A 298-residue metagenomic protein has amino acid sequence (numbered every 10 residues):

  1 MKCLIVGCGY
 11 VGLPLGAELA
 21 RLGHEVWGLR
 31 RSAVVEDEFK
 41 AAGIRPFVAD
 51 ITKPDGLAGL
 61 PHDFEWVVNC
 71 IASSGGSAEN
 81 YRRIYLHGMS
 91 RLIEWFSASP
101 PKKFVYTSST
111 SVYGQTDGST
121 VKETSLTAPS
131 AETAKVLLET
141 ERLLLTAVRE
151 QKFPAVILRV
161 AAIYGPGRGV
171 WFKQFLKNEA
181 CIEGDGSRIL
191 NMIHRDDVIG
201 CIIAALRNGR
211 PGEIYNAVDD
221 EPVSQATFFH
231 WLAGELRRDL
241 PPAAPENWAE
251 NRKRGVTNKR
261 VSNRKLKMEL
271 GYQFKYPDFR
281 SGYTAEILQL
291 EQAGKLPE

Functional and structural regions predicted by a protein language model:
F64-V105: NAD(P)-cofactor binding segment of oxidoreductase domains
R91-E132: Conserved Rossmann-fold NAD(P)-dependent oxidoreductase catalytic core, especially the SDR/UDP-sugar
D117-I157: Catalytic helix-loop patch of NAD(P)-dependent Rossmann-fold dehydrogenases
L138, E150-F153, I163-K173, E183 (+2 more regions): Glycine/proline-rich active-site loop of Rossmann-fold NAD(P)-dependent oxidoreductases
K173-I193: A conserved pocket-lining segment of Rossmann-fold NAD(P)-dependent short-chain dehydrogenase/reductase
C201, N208-N251, P297-E298: Mid/C-terminal beta-alpha module of Rossmann-like enzyme folds, strongest in SDR-family dehydrogenases/epimerases
H230, E250-Q273: Conserved C-terminal active-site "lid" loop/helix of NAD(P)H-dependent oxidoreductases that clamps the redox cofactor
D278-E298: Amphipathic terminal alpha-helices
